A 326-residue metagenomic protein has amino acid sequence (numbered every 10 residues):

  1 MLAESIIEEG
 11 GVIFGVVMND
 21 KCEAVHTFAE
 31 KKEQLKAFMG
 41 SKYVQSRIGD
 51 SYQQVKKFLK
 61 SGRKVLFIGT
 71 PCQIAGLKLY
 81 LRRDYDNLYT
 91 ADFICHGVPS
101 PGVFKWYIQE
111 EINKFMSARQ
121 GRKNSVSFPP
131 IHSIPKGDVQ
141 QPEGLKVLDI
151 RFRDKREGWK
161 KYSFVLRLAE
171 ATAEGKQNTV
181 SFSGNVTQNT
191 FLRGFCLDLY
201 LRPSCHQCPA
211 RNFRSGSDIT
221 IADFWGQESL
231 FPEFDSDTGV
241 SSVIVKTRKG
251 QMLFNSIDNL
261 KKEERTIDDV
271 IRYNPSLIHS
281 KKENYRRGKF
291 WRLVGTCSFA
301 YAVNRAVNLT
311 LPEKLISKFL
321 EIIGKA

Functional and structural regions predicted by a protein language model:
M1-A326: Iron-sulfur-associated redox domains of electron-transfer enzymes in respiratory and anaerobic energy metabolism
